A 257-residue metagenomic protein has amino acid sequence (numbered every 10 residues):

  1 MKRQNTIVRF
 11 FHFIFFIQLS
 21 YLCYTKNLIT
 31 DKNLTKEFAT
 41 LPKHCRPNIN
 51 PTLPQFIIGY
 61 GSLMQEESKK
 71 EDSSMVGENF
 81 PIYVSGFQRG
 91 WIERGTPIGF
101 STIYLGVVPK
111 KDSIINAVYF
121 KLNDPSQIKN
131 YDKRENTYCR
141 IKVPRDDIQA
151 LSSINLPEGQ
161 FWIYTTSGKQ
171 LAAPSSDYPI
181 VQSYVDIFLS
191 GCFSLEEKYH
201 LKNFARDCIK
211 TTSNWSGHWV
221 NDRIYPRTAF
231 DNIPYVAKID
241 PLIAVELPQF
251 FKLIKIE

Functional and structural regions predicted by a protein language model:
K2-K26: Classical Sec-dependent N-terminal signal peptides that target proteins to the secretory pathway
L28-E257: A glycine-rich, hydrophobic/aromatic-adjacent loop/helix-cap motif
